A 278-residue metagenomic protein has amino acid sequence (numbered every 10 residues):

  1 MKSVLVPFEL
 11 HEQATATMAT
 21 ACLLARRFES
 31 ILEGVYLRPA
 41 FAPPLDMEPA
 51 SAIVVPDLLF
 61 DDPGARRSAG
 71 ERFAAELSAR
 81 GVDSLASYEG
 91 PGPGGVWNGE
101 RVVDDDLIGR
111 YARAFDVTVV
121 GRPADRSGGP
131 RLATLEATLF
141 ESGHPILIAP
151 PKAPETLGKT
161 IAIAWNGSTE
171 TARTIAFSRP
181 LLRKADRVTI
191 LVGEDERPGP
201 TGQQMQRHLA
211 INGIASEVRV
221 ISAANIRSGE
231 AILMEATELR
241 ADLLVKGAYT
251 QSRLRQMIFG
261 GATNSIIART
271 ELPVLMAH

Functional and structural regions predicted by a protein language model:
M1-D57, E141-H144, P151, L157-A223 (+1 more regions): Small/aliphatic-rich secondary-structure junction motif
E12, F60, G64, V102-D106 (+6 more regions): Residues at secondary-structure transition points
M18-T20, A25-R27, D105-P154, A236-H278: Gly/Ser-rich helix-loop-strand patches that form or flank binding pockets for ribonucleotide-derived cofactors
P39, S78-T118, G213-L244, A248-M257 (+2 more regions): Structural beta-alpha unit
E48-A50, A162-I163, I232-E235, G260-G261: Short low-complexity, flexible loop/linker segments enriched in glycine and/or proline with clustered acidic
V54-S68: A short acidic, glycine-rich active-site loop that binds or catalyzes chemistry on phosphate/adenosine moieties
A69-G81: Ordered, amphipathic secondary-structure segments that act as subunit-interaction surfaces in large macromolecular
